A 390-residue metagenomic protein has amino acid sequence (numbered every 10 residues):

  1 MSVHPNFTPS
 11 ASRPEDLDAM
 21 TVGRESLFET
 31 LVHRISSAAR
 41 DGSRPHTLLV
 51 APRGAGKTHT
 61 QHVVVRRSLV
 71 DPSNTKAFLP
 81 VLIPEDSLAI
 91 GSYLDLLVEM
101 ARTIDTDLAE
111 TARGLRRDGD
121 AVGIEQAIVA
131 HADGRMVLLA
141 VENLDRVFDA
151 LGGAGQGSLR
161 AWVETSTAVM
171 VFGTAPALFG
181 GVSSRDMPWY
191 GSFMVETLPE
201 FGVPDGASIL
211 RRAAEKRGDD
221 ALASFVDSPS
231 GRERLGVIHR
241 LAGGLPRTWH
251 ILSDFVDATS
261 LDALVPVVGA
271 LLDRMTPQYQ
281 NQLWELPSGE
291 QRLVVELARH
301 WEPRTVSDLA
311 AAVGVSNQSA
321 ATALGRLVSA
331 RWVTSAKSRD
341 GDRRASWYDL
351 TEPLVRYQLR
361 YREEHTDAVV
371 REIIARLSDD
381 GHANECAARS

Functional and structural regions predicted by a protein language model:
M1-R53, H62-R67: Walker A/P-loop-proximal flanking segment of P-loop NTPase domains
S2-F7, A270-D273, P277-S390: C-terminal leucine-rich, beta-strand-based interaction scaffolds used for sensing/assembly
V50, F78-I90: A short hydrophobic beta-strand->loop->alpha-helix junction that borders the nucleotide-binding pocket of P-loop NTPases
P52-P80, L324, S329: P-loop NTPase Walker A phosphate-binding motif
H59, A161-A221: Alpha-helical sensor/transducer elements of the RecA-like P-loop NTPase core
D86-R113, A214, L354-V355: Conserved NTP-binding/hydrolysis module of P-loop NTPases
G119-L178, S183-P188: Conserved Walker B catalytic segment
G206, L210-Q278: Amphipathic alpha-helical "lid/sensor" segments that cap RecA-like P-loop NTPase cores
